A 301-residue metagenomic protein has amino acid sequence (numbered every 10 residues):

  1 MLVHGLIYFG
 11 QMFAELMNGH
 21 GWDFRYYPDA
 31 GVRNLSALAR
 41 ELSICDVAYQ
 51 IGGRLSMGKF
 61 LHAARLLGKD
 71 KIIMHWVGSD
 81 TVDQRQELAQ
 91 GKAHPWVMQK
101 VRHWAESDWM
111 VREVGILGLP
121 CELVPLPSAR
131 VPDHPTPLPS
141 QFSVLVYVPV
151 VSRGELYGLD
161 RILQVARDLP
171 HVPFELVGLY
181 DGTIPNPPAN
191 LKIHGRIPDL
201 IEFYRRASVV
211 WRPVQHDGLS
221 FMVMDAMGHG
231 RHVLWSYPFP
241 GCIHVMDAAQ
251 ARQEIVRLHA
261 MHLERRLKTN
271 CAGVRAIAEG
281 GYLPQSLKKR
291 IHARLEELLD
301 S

Functional and structural regions predicted by a protein language model:
A30-V32, G78-D80, V124-H134, D181-G182 (+1 more regions): Short beta-strand->alpha-helix junction loop in the catalytic core of nucleotide-activated group-transfer enzymes
V47-A48, A64-D83, W104: Active-site proximal beta-strand in glycosyltransferases
S79-H103, R205: Membrane-proximal helix-turn-helix segments that form the acceptor-binding/catalytic region of lipid-linked
M98-C121: A short, active-site helix/loop in glycosyltransferases that binds the activated sugar's phosphate group
R130, P139-N186: Conserved catalytic-core segment of nucleotide-activated headgroup transferases in glycan assembly
L179-T183, A189-Y204, G218-L219: Conserved active-site histidine-acidic residue motif and adjacent donor-binding/catalytic loop of glycosyltransferases
Q215: Aromatic "clamp/platform" in nucleotide-sugar-dependent glycosyltransferases that forms part of the donor/acceptor
M246-Q250, V256-D300: A charged, aromatic-enriched C-terminal amphipathic alpha-helix characteristic of glycosyltransferases across folds
